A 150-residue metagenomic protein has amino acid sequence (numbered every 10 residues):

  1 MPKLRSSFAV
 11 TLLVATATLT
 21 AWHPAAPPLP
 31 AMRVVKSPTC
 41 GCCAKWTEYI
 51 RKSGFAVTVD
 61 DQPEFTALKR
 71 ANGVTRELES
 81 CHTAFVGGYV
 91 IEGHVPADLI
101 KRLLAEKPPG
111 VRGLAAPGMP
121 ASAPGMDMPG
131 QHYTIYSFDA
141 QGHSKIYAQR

Functional and structural regions predicted by a protein language model:
M1-T11: Bacterial N-terminal signal peptides that target proteins for export
T16-P28: Bacterial Sec-dependent signal peptides at the C-terminal "C-region" and cleavage site
P27-S53: Local sequence-structure signature of Cys/Sec-based thiol-disulfide redox active-site neighborhoods
T39, W46, D61-E64, P96-I100: Stable alpha-helical elements in mature extracytoplasmic
G41, T66, A123: Flexible, glycine-rich phosphate/dinucleotide-binding loops and adjacent beta-alpha linkers at cofactor/substrate
K45-G87: N-terminal, post-signal-peptide region of Sec/Tat-exported proteins
A71, E77-R150: Thiol/selenol-based redox catalytic cores and closely related redox-interacting motifs
